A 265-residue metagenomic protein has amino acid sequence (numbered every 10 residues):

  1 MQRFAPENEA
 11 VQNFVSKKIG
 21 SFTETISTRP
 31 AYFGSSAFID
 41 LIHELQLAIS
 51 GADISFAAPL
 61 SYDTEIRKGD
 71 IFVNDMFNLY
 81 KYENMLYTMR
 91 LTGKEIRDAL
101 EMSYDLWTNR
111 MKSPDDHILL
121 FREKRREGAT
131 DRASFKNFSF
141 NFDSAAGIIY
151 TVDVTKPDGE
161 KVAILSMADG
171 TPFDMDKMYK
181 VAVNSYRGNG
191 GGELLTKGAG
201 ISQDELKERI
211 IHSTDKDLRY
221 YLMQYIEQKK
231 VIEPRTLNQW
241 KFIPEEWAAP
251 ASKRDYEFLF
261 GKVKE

Functional and structural regions predicted by a protein language model:
M1-E265: Catalytic centers of hydrolytic enzymes
